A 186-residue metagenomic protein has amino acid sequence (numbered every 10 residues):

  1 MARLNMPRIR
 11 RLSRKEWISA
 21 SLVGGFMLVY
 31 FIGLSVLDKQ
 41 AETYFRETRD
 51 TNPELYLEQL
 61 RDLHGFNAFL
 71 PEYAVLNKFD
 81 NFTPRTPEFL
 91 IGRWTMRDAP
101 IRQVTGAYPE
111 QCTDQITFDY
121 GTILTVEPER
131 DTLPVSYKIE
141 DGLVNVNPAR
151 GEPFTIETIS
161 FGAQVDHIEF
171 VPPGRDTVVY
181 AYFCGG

Functional and structural regions predicted by a protein language model:
A2-I91, A99-R102, G186: Amphipathic/hydrophobic helical signal segments and adjacent flexible N-terminal regions that mediate secretion
Y44-P53, S136-T155, P173: A short, hydrophobic/aromatic-rich structural module that often spans a beta strand with its adjoining loop
T83-P87, P100-N145, G151: N-terminal glycine/threonine-rich, aromatic-flanked beta-hairpin/loop signature
W94-D98, A181: Short beta-strand edge/turn micro-motifs at domain boundaries
T95, L124, N145, H167-E169: General beta-strand recognition
T158-F161, V165-V179: Short, exposed beta-strand-loop hairpins at the edges of beta-sheets in extracellular/periplasmic proteins
V178-G186: Short, low-complexity, Pro/Ser/Thr/Gly-rich segments in the mature regions of secreted, periplasmic
